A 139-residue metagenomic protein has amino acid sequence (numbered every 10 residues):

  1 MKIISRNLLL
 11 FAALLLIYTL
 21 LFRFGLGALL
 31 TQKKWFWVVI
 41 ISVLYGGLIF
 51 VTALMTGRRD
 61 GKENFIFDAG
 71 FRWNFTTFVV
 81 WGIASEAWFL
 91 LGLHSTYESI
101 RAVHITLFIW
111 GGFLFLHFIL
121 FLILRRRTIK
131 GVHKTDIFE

Functional and structural regions predicted by a protein language model:
M1-A13, W35-I41: Alpha-helical transmembrane segments of integral membrane proteins, especially early/N-terminal helices
N7-T19, V80, F113: Alpha-helical transmembrane segments
L14, L93-I137: Alpha-helical membrane-associated segments of multi-pass integral membrane proteins
L20-Q32, R58, S85-T96: Juxtamembrane "helix-exit" motif on the non-cytosolic side of transmembrane helices
Q32-I40, I66, T96-L107: Non-cytosolic membrane-interface motifs at loop->transmembrane helix junctions
W35-T56, I109-F113: Generic alpha-helical transmembrane segments
T52-V79: Loop-to-transmembrane helix junctions at the membrane interface
R72-R101: C-terminal halves and exits of single transmembrane alpha-helices
